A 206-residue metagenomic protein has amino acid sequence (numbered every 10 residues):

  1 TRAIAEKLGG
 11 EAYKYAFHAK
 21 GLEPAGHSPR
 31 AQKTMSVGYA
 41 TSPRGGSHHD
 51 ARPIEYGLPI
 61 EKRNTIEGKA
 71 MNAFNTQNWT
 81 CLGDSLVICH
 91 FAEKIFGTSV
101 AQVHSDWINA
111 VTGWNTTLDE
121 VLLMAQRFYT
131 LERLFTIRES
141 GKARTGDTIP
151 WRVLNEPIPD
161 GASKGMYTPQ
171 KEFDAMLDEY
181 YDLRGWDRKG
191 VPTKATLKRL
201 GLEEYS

Functional and structural regions predicted by a protein language model:
T1-S206: Extended C-terminal regions of large enzymes
